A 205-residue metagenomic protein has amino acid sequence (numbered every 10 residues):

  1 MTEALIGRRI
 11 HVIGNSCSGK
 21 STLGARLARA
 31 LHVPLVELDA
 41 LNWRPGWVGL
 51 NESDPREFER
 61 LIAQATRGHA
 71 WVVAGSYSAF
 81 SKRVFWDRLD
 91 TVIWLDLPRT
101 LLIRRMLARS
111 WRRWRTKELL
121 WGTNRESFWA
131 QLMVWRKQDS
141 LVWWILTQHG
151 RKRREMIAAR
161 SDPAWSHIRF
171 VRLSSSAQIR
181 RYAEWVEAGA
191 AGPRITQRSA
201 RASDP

Functional and structural regions predicted by a protein language model:
T2-G7, W143-P205: NTP-dependent small-molecule kinase module
V12: Hydrophobic anchor at the beta1->P-loop junction of P-loop NTPases
S16: The conserved Walker
K20: Conserved lysine of the Walker
A25, R29-A70: Conserved substrate/cofactor phosphate-moiety recognition/catalytic segment in nucleotide-dependent phosphotransferases
L31, R88-L89, S166: Short, structured coil segments at secondary-structure junctions
F58-L107, W121: Glycine-rich phosphate-binding loop used to anchor ATP phosphates in small-molecule kinases, encompassing both
L97-K152: A glycine- and Lys/Arg-enriched "phosphate-lid" helix/loop adjacent to the NTP-binding pocket of small-molecule kinases
